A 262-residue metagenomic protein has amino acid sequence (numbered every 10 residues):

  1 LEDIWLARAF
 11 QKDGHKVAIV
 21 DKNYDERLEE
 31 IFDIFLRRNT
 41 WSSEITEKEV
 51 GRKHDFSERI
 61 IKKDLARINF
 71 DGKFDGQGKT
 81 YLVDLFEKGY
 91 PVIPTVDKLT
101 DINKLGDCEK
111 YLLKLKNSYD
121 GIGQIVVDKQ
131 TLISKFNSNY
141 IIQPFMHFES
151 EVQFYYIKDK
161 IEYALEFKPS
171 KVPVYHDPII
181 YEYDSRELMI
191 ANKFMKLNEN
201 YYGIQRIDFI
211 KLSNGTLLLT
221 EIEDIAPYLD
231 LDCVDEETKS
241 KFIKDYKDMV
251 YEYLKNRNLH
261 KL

Functional and structural regions predicted by a protein language model:
L1-T100: Conserved N-proximal alpha/beta basic substrate-recognition cap immediately N-terminal to, or forming the N-lobe
F32-R37, K114, F154-Y156, Y163 (+1 more regions): A short beta-strand motif that forms the metal-chelation/ATP-contact edge of phosphoryl-transfer active sites
R67, L112, R206, L219-E221: Generic enzyme active-site microenvironment
P94-T95, C108, I207-F209: Catalytic phosphate/metal-binding cores of nucleic-acid and nucleotide-processing enzymes, i.e., regions that mediate
T95-N103, I122-I125: Short, surface-exposed recognition loops or helix-turn segments adjacent to catalytic cores
K104-L113: Acidic/histidine-enriched active-site and ligand-binding environments that engage anionic O-linkages
N117-N200, I204-L218: Phosphate-binding site of ATP-dependent enzymes
N200-Y202, K211-L262: C-terminal active-site "lid" helix and adjoining low-complexity regulatory extension at the edge of ATP-using catalytic
